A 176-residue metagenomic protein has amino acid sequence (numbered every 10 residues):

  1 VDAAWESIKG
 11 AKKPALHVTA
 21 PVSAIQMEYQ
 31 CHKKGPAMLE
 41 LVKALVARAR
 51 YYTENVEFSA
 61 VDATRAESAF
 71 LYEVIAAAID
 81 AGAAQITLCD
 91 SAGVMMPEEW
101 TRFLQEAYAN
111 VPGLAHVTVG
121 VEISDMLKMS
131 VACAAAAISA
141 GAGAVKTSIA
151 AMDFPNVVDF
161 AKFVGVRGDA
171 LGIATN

Functional and structural regions predicted by a protein language model:
V1-N176: Catalytic cores and adjacent flexible loops of soluble metabolic enzymes that perform enolate/carbanion chemistry on
